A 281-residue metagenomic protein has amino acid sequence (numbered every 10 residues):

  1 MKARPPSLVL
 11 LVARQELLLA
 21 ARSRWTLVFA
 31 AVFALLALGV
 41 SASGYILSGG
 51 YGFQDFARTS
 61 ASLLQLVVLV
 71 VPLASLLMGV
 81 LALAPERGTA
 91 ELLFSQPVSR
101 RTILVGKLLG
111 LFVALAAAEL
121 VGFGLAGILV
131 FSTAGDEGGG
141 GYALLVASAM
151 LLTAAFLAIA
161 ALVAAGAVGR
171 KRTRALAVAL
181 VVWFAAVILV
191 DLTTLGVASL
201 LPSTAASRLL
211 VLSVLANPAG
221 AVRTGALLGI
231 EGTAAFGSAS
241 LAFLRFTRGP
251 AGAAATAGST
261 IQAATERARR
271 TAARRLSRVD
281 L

Functional and structural regions predicted by a protein language model:
M1-A30, L276: Aromatic- and glycine-rich beta-strand/loop motifs that create alpha-glucan
A34-I46: Alpha-helical transmembrane segments of multi-pass membrane proteins
G39-A42, F53, A57-S60, L64-V67 (+2 more regions): Secretory targeting signals
L47-G50, L180, I188-A273: Terminal transmembrane helical anchor/hairpin motif
T59-E86: Long, hydrophobic alpha-helical segments
P72-G79, G88-T89, L125, A158-L162 (+3 more regions): Hydrophobic/aromatic residues in alpha-helical transmembrane segments
V80-V113: Helix-loop-helix units of permease transmembrane domains in multi-pass membrane transporters, especially ABC
M150-A205: A structural motif at transmembrane helix-loop-helix junctions in multipass membrane proteins
